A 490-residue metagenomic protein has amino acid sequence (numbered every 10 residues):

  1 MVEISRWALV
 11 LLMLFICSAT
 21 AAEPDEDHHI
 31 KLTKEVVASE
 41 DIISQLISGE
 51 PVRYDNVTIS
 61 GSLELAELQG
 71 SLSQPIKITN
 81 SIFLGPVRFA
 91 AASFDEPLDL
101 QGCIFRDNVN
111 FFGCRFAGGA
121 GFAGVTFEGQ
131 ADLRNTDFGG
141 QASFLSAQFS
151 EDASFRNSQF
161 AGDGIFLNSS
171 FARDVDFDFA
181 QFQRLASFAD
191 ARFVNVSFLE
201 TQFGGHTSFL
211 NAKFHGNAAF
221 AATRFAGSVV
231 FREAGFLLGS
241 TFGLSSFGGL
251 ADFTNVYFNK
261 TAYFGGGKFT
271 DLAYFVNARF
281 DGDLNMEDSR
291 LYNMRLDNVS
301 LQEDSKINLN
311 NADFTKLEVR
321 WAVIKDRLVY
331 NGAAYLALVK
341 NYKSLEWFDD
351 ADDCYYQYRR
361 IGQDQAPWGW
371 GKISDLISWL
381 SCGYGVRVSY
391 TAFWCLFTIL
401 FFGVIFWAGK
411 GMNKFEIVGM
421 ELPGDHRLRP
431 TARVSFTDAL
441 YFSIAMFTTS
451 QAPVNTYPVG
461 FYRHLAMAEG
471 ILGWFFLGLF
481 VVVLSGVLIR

Functional and structural regions predicted by a protein language model:
M1-A8: Bacterial N-terminal signal peptides that target proteins for export
A8-S18: Bacterial N-terminal signal peptides
A22-D375: N-terminal leader/targeting and pre-domain segments
L336-V339, E469, S485: Short, well-ordered alpha-helical packing segments
F348, D364, F402, G411-K414 (+4 more regions): Intrinsically disordered or highly flexible coil/loop and linker segments, enriched in small and charged/polar residues
W370-V388, F415-L472, L479: Pore-loop/selectivity-filter region of tetrameric P-loop cation channels
V388-K410, I471-V482: Selective detector of the "anchor" transmembrane alpha-helix that sits immediately C-terminal
V404-M420, V483-R490: Juxtamembrane/interface segments at transmembrane-helix termini
